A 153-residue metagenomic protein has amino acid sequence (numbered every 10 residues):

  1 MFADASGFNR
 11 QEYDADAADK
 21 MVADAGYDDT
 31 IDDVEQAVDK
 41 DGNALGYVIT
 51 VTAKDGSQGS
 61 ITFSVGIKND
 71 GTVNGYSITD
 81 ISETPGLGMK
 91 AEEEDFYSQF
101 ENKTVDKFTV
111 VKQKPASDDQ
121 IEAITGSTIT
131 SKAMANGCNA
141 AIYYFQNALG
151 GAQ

Functional and structural regions predicted by a protein language model:
M1-V34, K40: Append "and occasionally in soluble cytosolic enzymes with long acidic Gly/Pro-rich linkers
A23, D32-Q153: Flexible, solvent-exposed loop/hinge segments and secondary-structure transition points
